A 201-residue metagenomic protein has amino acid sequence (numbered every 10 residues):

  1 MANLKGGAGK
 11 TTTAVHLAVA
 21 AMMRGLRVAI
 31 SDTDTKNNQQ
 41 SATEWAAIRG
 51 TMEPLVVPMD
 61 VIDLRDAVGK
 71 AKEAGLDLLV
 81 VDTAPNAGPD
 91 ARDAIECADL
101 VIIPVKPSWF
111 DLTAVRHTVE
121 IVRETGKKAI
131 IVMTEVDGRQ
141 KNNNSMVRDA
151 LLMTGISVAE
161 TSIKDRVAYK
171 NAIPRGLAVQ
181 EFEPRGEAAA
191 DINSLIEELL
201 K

Functional and structural regions predicted by a protein language model:
M1-V28: Walker A (P-loop) phosphate-binding motif
R24-A42: Short beta-strand-centered segment that lines the nucleotide-binding/catalytic pocket of NTP-utilizing
T33, K106, I130-N144, T161-N171: G-domain G4 guanine-recognition motif of GTPases
K36-V56: P-loop NTPase switch/communication element
A71-A91, V105-K106: Switch II (G3) loop of P-loop NTPases
C97-R116, D137-Q140: Conserved Switch II/interswitch segment of TRAFAC-class P-loop GTPases
R148-L177: Beta-strand-loop-alpha "switch" segments that mediate conformational coupling across diverse proteins
I173-D191: C-terminal boundary of histidine-terminating zinc-finger modules
